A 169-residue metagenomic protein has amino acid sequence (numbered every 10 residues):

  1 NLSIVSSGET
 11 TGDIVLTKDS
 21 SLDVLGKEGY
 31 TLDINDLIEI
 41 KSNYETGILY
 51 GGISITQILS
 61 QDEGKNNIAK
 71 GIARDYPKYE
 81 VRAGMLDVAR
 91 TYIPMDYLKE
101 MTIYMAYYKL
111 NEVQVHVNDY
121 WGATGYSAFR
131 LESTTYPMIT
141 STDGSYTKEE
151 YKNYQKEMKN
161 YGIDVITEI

Functional and structural regions predicted by a protein language model:
N1-Y79: Contiguous, structured surface segment used for ligand recognition
E80-I169: Substrate-binding cleft of carbohydrate-active enzyme catalytic domains
